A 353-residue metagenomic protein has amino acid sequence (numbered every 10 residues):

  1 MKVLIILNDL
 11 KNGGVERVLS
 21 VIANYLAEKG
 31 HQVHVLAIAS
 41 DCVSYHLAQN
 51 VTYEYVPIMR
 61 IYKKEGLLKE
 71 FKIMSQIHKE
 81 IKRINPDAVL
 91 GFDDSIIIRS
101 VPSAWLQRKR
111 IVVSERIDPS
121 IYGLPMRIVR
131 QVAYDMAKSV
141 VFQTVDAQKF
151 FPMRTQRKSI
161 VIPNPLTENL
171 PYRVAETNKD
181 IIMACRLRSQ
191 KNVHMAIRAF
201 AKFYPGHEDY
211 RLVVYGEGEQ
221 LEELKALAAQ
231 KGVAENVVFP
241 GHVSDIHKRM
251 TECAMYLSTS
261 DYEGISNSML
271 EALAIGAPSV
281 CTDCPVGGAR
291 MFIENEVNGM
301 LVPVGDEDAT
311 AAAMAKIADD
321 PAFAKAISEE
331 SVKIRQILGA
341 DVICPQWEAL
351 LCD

Functional and structural regions predicted by a protein language model:
I5-L68, P152: N-terminal strand-loop element at the rim of the active site of nucleotide-sugar-dependent glycosyltransferases
E16-V21, K179, R186-K202, E219-A226 (+1 more regions): A conserved mid-protein helix/loop that constitutes part of the nucleotide-sugar donor-binding site
G91-I97, E115: Short His-centered aromatic/hydrophobic patch
D135-L170: Donor nucleotide-sugar binding/catalytic pocket of nucleotide-sugar-dependent glycosyltransferases
K225-G241: Nucleotide-activated donor-binding/catalytic signature segment of Leloir-type glycosyltransferases, i.e., the conserved
H242, D261: Aromatic "clamp/platform" in nucleotide-sugar-dependent glycosyltransferases that forms part of the donor/acceptor
P278-D283: Short hydrophobic beta-strand element within catalytic cores of glycosyltransferases and related nucleotide-activated
E294-E296, M300-E307, A315-P321: Conserved acidic donor-binding segment of nucleotide-sugar-dependent glycosyltransferases
